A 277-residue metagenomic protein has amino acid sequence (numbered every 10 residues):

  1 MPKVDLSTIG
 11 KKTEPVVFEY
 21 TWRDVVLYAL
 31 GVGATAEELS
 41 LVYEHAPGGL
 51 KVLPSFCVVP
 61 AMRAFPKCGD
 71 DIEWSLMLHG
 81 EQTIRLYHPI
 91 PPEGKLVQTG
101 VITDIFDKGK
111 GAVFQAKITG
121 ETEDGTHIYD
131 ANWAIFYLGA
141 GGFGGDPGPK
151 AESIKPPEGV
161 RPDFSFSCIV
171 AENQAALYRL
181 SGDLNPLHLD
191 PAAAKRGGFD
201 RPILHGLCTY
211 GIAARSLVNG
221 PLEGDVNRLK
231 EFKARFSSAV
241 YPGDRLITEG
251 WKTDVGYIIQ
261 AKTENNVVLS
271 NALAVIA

Functional and structural regions predicted by a protein language model:
M1-E14, P60, E81-S165, V240-G243 (+1 more regions): HotDog/MaoC-like acyl-thioester-processing domains
M1-E81, G142-G148, I154-G224: Hot-dog-fold acyl-thioester-processing enzymes
W74-H88, K230, R235-S237: Small beta-barrel nucleic-acid-binding modules, principally OB-folds
L76, K110-A112, V226: A generic structural micro-feature
L187-L269, L273, A277: Catalytic-pocket segment enriched in acidic/His residues
